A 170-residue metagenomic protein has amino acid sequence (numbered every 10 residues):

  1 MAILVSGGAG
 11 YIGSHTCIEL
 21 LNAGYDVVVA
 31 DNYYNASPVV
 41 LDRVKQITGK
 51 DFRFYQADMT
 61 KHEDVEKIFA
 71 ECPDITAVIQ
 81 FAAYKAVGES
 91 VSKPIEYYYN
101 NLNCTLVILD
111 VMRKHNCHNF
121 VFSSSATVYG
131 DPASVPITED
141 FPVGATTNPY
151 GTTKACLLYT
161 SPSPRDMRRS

Functional and structural regions predicted by a protein language model:
M1-S161: N-terminal Rossmann-like NAD(P)+-binding domain of SDR-like oxidoreductases, especially those catalyzing
Y159-S170: Single conserved hydrophobic/aromatic residue that forms the stacking wall/gate of nucleotide- or nucleobase-binding
